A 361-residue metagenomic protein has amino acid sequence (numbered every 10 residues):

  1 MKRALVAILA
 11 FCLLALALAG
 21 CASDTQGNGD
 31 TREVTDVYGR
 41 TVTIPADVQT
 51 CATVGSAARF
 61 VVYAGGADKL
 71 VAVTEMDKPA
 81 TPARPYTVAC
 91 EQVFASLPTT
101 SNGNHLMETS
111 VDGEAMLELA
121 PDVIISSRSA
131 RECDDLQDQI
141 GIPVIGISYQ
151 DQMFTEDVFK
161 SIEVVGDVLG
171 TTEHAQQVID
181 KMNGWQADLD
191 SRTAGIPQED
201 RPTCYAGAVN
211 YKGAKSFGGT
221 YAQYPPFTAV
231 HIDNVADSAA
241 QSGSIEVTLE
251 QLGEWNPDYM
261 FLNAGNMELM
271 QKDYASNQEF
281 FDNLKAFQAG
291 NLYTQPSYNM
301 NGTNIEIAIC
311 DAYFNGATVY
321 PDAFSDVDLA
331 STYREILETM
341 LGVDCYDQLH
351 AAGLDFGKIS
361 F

Functional and structural regions predicted by a protein language model:
M1-D47: Short, low-complexity disordered leader/linker segments with a strong preference for bacterial N-terminal type II
V34, T41, C133-K212, A236-D237 (+1 more regions): Extracytoplasmic substrate-binding proteins
T50-V54, V71-T74, V123-S127, V144-I147 (+4 more regions): Structural recognition of the beta-strand scaffold that forms the well-ordered cores of secreted hydrolase catalytic
A58-E118, V123, V235: A short, structured surface patch at a secondary-structure boundary
G66, Q139-P143, V230, Q288: Short, structured coil segments at secondary-structure junctions
G103-E108, D112-S129, T248-G265: Proline-aspartate-enriched helix->loop->beta-strand connector
S216-G243: Alpha-helical, coiled-coil/dimerization segments enriched in small aliphatic residues
Y259-V319: Active-site/pore-lining binding-face segments in mid-to-C-terminal subdomains
